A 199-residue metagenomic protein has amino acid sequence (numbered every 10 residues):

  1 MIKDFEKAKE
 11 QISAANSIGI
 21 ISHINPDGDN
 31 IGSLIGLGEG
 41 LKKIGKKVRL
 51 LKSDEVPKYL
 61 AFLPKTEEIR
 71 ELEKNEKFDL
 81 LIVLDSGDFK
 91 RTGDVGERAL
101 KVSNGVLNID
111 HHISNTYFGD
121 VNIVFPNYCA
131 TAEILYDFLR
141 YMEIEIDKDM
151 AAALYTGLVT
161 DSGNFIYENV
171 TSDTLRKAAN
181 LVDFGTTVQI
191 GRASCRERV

Functional and structural regions predicted by a protein language model:
M1-R192: Replace "Mg2+/Mn2+-dependent" with "divalent metal-dependent
A193-V199: Conserved small/polar residues in nucleotide/adenosyl-binding loops
